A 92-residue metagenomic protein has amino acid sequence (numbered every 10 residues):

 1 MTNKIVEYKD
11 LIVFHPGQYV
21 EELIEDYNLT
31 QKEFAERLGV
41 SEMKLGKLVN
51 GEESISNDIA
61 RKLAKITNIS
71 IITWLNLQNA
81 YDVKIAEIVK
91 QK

Functional and structural regions predicted by a protein language model:
T2-L29: A short, Lys/Arg-rich alpha-helix, primarily the initiator
E21-E25, G39, V49: Short amphipathic alpha-helical segments enriched in leucine
D26, R37, I66: Residues within the alpha-helical elements of helix-turn-helix
K32, M43, I72: Key DNA-contact positions within bacterial/archaeal DNA-binding proteins
E33-A35, L63: Short alpha-helical "recognition helix" segments of helix-turn-helix
V40-I55, I59-K65, L77: Recognition helix of helix-turn-helix/homeodomain-like DNA-binding domains that insert into the DNA major groove
S70-K92: Short amphipathic recognition helices of helix-turn-helix/homeodomain-type DNA-binding modules
